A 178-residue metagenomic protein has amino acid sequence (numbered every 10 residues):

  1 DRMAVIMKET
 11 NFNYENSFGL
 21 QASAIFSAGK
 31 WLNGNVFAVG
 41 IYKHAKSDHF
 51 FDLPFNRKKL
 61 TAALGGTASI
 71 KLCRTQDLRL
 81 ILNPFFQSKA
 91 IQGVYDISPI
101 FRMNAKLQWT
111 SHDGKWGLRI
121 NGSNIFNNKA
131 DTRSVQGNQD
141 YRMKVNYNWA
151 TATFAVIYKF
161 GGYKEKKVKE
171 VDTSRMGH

Functional and structural regions predicted by a protein language model:
D1-F37, A63: Outer membrane beta-barrel strand-and-loop segments of large Gram-negative receptors, especially TonB-dependent
R2-K8, S17, K46-D52, Q87-A90 (+1 more regions): Extracytoplasmic loops and strand-loop junctions of Gram-negative outer membrane beta-barrel proteins
E9-N11, S23, F55, V94 (+1 more regions): A general structural-boundary detector
A24, D48-H49, A152, Y158: Short non-domain terminal segments
S27-A28, H44, T61, F154: Residue-level detector of intrinsically disordered, flexible termini and proteolytic processing junctions
R57-H178: Conserved C-terminal beta-signal and adjacent last beta-strands/turns of outer-membrane beta-barrel proteins
